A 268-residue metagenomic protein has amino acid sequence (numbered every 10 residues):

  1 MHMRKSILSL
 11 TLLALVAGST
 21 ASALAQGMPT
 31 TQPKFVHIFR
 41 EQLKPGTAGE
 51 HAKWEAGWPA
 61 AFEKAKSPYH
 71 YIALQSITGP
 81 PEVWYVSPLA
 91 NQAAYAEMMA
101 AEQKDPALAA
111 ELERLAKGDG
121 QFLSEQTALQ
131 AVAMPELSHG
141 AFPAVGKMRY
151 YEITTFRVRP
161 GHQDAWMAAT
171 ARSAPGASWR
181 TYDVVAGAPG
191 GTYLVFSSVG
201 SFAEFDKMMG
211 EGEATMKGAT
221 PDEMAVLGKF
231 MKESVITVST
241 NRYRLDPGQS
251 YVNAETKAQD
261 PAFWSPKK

Functional and structural regions predicted by a protein language model:
M1-T11: Bacterial N-terminal signal peptides that target proteins for export
S9-S19: Bacterial N-terminal signal peptides
G18, S22-Q26: Long, low-complexity intrinsically disordered segments that are proline/alanine-rich with interleaved serine/threonine
A25-K268: Short S/T/G/P-rich N-terminal loop/turn motif that feeds into the first structured element of a domain
